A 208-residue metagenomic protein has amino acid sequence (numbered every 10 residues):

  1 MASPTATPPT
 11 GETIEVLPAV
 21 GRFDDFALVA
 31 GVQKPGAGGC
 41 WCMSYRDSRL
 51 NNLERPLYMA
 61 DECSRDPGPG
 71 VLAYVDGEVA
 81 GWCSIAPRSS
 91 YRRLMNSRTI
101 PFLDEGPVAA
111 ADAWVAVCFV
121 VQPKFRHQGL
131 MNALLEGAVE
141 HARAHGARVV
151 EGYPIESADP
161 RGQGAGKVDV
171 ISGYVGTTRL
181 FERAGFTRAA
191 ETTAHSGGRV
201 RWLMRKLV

Functional and structural regions predicted by a protein language model:
M1-D47: Conserved N-terminal entry element of GNAT/NAT acetyltransferase domains
F26, G68-C83: Conserved beta-hairpin
C42-G70, V75: Active-site rim helix/loop that mediates acceptor-substrate recognition in acyltransferases
R65, E78-F119, P160-Y174: Conserved acyl-donor/pantetheine-binding loop and adjacent beta-alpha core of acyl/acetyltransferases and related
A116, V150-G152: Conserved hydrophobic beta-strand within the GNAT/NAT acetyltransferase core sheet that lines the active-site cleft
A116-V121, H127-R143: Conserved acetyl-CoA-binding loop-helix of GNAT-fold acetyltransferases
R143-R148, E156-E191: Conserved active-site alpha-helix within GNAT-family acetyltransferase domains
H195-V200: Short acidic/glycine-enriched loop/turn segments that link adjacent beta-strands
